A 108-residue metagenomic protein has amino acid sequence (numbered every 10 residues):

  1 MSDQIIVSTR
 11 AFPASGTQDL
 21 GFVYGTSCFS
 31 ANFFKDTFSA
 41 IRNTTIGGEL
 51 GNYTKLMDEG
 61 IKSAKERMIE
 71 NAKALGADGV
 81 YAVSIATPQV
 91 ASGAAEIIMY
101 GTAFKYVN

Functional and structural regions predicted by a protein language model:
M1-K35, A74-D78, A95-N108: N-terminal presequence-like segments and the immediate start of the first folded domain
R10-F12, I85-V90: Short, solvent-exposed loop/turn elements at beta->coil junctions and helix N-caps that rim active or binding pockets
V23, D36-S84: Short, well-ordered alpha-helical segments
G47-G48, K62, E66, E70 (+3 more regions): Short alpha-helical interface elements
